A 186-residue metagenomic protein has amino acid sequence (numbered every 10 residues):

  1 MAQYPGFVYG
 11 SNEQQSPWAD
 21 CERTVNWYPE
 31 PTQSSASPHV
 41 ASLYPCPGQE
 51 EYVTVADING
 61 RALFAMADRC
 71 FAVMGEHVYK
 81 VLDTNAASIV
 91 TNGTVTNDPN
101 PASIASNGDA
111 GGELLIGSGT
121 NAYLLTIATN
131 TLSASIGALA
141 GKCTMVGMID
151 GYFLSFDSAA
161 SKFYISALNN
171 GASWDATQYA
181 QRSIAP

Functional and structural regions predicted by a protein language model:
M1-A87, K142-P186: N-terminal beta-propeller domains
I58-A62, M66-A67, T96-S106: General structural concept
S88-G93, S133-G137: Local beta-strand/beta-hairpin segments that build beta-sheet-rich folds
G93-P99, A138-C143: Short coil/turn segments at the loop-to-beta-strand junctions that recur within blades of beta-propeller repeat folds
D98-A122: Elongated alpha-helical scaffolds
G117-N121, I127, S158: Beta-hairpin (beta-strand-turn-beta-strand) motif
Y123-I136, F163-I165, A172-A176: Short secondary-structure capping/junction motifs at helix and strand boundaries
I127-G151: Asp-box/WD-like beta-propeller blade repeats and closely related beta-sheet repeat scaffolds
